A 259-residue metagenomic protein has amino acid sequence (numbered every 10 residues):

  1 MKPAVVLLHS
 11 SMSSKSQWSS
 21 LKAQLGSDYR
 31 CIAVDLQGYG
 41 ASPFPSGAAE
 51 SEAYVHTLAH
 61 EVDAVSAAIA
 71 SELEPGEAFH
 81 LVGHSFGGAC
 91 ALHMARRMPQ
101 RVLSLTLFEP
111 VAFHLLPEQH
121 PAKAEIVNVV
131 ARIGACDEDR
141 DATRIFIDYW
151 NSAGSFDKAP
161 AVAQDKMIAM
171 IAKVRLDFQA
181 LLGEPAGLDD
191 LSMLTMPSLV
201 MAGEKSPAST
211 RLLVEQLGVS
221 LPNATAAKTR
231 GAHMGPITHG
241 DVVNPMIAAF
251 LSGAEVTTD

Functional and structural regions predicted by a protein language model:
M1-Y54: Conserved HGGG/HGGXW glycine-rich cap/lid loop of the alpha/beta-hydrolase fold
V6-S10, H84, A202: The conserved beta1-alpha1 loop
A59-A78: Conserved acidic catalytic loop of the alpha/beta-hydrolase fold
G83-G87, A91: Gly/Ala-rich beta-loop-alpha elbow adjacent to hydrolase catalytic centers
H93-R97, R101-G134: Flexible "cap/lid" loop of the alpha/beta hydrolase fold
D137-R175, L182: Conserved alpha/beta-hydrolase catalytic His-Asp/Glu region
K166-V219, K228-R230: Conserved serine/cysteine hydrolase catalytic core
K228-N244: Catalytic histidine-centered segment of alpha/beta-hydrolase-like enzymes
